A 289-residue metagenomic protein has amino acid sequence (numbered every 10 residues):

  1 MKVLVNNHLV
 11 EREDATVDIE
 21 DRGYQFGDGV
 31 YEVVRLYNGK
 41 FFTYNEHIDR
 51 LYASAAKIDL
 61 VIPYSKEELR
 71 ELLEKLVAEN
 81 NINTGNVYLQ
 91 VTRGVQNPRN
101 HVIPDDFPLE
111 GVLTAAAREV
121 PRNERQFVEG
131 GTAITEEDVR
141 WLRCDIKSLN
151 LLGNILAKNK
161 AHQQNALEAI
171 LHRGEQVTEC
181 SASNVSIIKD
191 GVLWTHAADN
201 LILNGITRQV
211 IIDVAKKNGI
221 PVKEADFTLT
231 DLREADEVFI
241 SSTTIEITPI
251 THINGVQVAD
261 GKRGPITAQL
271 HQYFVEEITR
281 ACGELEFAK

Functional and structural regions predicted by a protein language model:
M1-A169, G174-Q176, I212-K289: Conserved alpha/beta cores of soluble small-molecule-handling proteins
I170-A198, N204: Glycine- and Gly-Pro-enriched alpha-helical subdomains that act as flexible, kink-prone "lid/hinge" or packing modules
G205-V210: Feature captures the catalytic cores and cofactor-binding loops of soluble hydro-lyases/lyases that act on carboxylate
